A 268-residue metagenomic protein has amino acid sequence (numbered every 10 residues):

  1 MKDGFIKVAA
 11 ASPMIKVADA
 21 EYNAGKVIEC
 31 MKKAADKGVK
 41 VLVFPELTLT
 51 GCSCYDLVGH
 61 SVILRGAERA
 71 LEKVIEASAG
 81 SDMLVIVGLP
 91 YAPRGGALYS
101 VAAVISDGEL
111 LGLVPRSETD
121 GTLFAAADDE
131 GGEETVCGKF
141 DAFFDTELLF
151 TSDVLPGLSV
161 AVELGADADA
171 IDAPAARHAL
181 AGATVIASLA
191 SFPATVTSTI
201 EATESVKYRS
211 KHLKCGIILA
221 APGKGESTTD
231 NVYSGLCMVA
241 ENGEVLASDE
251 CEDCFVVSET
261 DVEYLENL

Functional and structural regions predicted by a protein language model:
M1-L268: Enzyme catalytic cores with a strong preference for nitrogen-chemistry domains
